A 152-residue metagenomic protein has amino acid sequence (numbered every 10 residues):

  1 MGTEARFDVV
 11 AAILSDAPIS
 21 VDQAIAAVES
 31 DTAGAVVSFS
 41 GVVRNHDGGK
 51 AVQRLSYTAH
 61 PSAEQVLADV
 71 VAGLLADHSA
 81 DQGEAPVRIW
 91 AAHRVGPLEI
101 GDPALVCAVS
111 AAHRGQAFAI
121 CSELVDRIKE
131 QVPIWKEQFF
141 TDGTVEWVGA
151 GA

Functional and structural regions predicted by a protein language model:
M1-P103, S110-S122, D126-A152: N-terminal, polar/charged subdomain of small-to-medium soluble alpha/beta proteins
